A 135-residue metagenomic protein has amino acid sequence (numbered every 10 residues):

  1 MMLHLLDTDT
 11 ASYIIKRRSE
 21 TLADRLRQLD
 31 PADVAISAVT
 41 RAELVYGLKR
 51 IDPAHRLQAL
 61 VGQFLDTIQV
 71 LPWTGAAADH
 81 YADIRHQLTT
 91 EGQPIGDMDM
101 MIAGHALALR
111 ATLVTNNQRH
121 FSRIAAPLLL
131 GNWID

Functional and structural regions predicted by a protein language model:
M1-I36, Y46-Q63, D135: Short, well-structured N-terminal submotif of metal-dependent ribonuclease cores
M1-M2, A103, L107-D135: Acidic, PIN/NYN-like endoribonuclease modules and their adjacent C-terminal/linker elements
D7-T8, L22, L44, Y81 (+2 more regions): Generic structural signal for small/hydrophobic residues in well-ordered secondary structure, especially within
A11-S12, A42-V45, L71, S122 (+1 more regions): Nucleotide phosphate-binding site architecture
L29-A32, T67-I68, E91, L109 (+1 more regions): Structured helix-beta-strand junction loops
P31, R41, Q118: ATP/adenylate-binding site constellation spanning eukaryotic-like Ser/Thr protein kinases, ABC-transporter
Q69-N116: Active-site neighborhoods of divalent-metal-dependent phosphate/nucleic-acid chemistry enzymes
